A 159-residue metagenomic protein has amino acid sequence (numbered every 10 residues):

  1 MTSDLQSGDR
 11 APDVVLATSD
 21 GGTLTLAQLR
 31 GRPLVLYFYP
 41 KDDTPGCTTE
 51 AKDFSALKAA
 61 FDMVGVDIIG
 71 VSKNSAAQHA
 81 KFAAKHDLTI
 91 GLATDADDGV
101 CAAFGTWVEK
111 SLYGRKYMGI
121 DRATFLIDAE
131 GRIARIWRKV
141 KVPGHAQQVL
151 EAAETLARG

Functional and structural regions predicted by a protein language model:
M1-G159: Chalcogenol-based redox active-site neighborhoods
